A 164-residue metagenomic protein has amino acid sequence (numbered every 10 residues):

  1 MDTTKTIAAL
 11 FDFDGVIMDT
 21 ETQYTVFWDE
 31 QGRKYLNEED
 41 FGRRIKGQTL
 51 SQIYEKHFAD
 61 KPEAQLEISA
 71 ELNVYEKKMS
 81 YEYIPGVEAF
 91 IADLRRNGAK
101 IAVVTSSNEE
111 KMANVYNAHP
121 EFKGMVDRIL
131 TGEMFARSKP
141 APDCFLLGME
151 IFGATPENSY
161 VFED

Functional and structural regions predicted by a protein language model:
D2-N97, N108: N-terminal helical cap/lid subdomain that shapes the substrate entry/recognition surface in HAD-like hydrolases
T6-A8, S138-D164: Conserved Lys-Pro-Asp/Glu-containing loop-to-beta segment of HAD-superfamily phosphomonoesterases, centered on
D12, G132, F162: Conserved residues at the C-terminal ends of beta-strands
I17, Y83, I101-V104, R137 (+1 more regions): Conserved SAM-binding loop
E21, F27, A113-N114, A141: Short glycine-/acidic-enriched loop or helix-start segments at secondary-structure transitions that form or flank
R33-Y35, Q52-F58, E88-A102, S106-A136 (+1 more regions): Substrate-recognition/cap helix-loop segment adjacent to the acidic, metal-dependent catalytic center of Asp-based
E39-D40, K123-R128, P156-Y160: Short acidic capping loops at alpha-helix termini that bridge into adjacent secondary structure
